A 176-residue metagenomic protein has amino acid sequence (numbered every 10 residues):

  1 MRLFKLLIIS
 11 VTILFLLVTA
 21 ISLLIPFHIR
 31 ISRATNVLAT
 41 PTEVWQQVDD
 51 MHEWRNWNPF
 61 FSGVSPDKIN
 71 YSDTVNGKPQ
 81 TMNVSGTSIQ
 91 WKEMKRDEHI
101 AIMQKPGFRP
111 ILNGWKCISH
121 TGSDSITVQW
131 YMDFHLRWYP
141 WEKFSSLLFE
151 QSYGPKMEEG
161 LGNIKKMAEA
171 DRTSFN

Functional and structural regions predicted by a protein language model:
F4-I8, T42, D49, E53-P59 (+3 more regions): Glycine-rich portal/gate segments that line the openings of hydrophobic small-molecule binding cavities
K5-L23: Hydrophobic membrane-insertion alpha-helices, especially the h-region of bacterial N-terminal signal peptides
P26-T42: Alpha-helical transmembrane signal-anchor/signal-peptide segments
N36, T127-Y131: Soluble periplasmic/extracytoplasmic beta-strand elements of cell-envelope proteins
V37, P41, Q47, E150-M157: Solvent-exposed, acidic/flexible segments
M132-F134, A168: Short beta-strand segments enriched in hydrophobic/aromatic residues within well-folded beta-rich domains
F134-E159: A short acidic/glycine-rich loop-to-helix N-cap element
